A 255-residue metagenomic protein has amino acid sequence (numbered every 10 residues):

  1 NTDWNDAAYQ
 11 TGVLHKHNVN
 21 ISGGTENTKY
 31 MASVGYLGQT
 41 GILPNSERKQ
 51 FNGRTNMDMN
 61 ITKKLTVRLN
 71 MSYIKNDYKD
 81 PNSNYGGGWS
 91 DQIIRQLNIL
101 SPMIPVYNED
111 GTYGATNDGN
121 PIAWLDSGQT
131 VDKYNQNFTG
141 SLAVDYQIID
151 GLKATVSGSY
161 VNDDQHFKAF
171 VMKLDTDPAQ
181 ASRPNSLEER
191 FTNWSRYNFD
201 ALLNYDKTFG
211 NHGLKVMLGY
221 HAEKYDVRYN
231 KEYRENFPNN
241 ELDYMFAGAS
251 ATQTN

Functional and structural regions predicted by a protein language model:
N1, G41-R48, N52-T139, T155-N255: Surface-exposed loop/interface segments of Gram-negative outer-membrane beta-barrel transport/assembly proteins
N1-P44, N82-Y85, P121-D132, V144-Q147: Residues embedded in well-ordered regular secondary structure
L14, T25-E26, T62-T66, Q147-I149 (+1 more regions): Outer-membrane beta-barrel channels and translocator barrels
L152: An active-site-proximal structural segment forming one wall of the substrate-binding cleft that immediately precedes
